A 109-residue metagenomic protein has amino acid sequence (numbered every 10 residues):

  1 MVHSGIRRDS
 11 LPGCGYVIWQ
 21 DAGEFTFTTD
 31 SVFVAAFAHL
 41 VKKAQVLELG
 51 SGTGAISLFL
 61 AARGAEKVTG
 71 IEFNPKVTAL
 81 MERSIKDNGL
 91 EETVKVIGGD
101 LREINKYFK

Functional and structural regions predicted by a protein language model:
V2-V41: Class I SAM-dependent transferase core
A36-K109: Conserved SAM/SAH cofactor-binding pocket of Class I
